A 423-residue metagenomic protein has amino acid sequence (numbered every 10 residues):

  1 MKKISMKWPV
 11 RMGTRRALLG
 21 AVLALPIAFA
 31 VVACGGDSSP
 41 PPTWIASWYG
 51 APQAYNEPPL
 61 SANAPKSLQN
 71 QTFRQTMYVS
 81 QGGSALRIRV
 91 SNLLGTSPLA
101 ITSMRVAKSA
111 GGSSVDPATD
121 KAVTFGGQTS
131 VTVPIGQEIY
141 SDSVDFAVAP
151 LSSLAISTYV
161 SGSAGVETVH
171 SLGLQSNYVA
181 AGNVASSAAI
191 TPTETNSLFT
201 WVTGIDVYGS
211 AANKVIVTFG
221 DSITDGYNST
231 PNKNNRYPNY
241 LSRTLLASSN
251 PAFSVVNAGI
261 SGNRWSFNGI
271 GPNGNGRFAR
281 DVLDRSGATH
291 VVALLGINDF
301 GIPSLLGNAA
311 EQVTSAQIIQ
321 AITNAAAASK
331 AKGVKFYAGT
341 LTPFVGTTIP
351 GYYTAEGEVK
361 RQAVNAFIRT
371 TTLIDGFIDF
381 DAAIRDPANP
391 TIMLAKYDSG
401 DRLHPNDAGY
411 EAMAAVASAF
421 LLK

Functional and structural regions predicted by a protein language model:
I4-V22: Bacterial N-terminal signal peptides that target proteins for export
G20-A30: Bacterial N-terminal signal peptides
C34-F219, T224-D225, S229-P231, N250: N-terminal secretory targeting modules
R87, V215-G220, T224, A252-G259 (+4 more regions): Structural recognition of the beta-strand scaffold that forms the well-ordered cores of secreted hydrolase catalytic
S229, I260-Q317: Oxyanion-hole/transition-state-stabilizing segment in secreted/luminal serine hydrolases and related acyltransferases
K233-R264, G271-G276, R280-D281: Phosphate-binding active sites in nucleotide-utilizing proteins
R264, G301, L341-K423: Catalytic His-Asp segment of secreted/periplasmic serine-dependent ester chemistry enzymes
I322-K330: Surface-exposed amphipathic alpha-helices with a cationic face
